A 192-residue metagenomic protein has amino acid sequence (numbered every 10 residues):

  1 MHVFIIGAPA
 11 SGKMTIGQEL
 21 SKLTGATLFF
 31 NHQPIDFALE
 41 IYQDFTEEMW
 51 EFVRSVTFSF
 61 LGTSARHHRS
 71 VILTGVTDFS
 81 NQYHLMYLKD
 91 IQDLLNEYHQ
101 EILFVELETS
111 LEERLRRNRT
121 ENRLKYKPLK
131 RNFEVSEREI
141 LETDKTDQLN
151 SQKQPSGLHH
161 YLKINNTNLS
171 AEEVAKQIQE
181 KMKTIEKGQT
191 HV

Functional and structural regions predicted by a protein language model:
A8: P-loop (Walker A) phosphate-binding loop of NTP-binding proteins
G12: Conserved glycine(s) of the Walker
Q18-A65: Conserved substrate/cofactor phosphate-moiety recognition/catalytic segment in nucleotide-dependent phosphotransferases
F52-F104: Glycine-rich phosphate-binding loop used to anchor ATP phosphates in small-molecule kinases, encompassing both
T57, L61, A171-Q179: Short, amphipathic alpha-helical "lid/cap" segments that border enzyme active or binding sites
N96-N118, I164: Conserved phosphate-donor/acceptor-positioning beta-strand/loop module used by diverse small-molecule
T120, L124-E173: Small-molecule kinase domains that catalyze NTP-dependent phosphoryl transfer to phosphate-bearing small molecules
